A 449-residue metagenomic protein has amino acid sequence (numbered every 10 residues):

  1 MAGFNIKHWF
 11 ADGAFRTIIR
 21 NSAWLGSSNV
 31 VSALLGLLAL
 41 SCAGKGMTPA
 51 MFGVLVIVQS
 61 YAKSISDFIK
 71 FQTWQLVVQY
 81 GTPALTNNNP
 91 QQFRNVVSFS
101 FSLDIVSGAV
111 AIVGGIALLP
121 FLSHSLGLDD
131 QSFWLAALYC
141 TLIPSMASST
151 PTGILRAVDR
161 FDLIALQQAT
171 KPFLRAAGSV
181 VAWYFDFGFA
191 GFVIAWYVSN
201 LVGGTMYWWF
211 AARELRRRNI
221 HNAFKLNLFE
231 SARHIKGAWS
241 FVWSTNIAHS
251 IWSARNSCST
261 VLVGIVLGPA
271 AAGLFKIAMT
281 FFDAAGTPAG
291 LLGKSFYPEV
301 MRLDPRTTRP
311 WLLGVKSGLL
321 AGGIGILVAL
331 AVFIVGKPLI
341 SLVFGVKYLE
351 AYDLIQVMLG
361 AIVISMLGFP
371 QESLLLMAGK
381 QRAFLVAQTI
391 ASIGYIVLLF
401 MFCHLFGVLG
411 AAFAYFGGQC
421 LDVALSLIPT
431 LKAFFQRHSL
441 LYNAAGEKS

Functional and structural regions predicted by a protein language model:
A2-I18, F189, Y207-N256, P305-R309 (+1 more regions): Interhelical loop/hinge segments that connect adjacent transmembrane helices in multipass membrane
F4, F15-Q79, I112-I116, S240-A270 (+3 more regions): Signature of the first transmembrane helix
A11-F15, L119-L138, I334-V363, L409: Interfacial segments at transmembrane-helix termini and the short loops linking adjacent helices
R16-S32, V58, D67-P120, D129 (+3 more regions): Membrane-water interface segments that mark the loop-to-transmembrane alpha-helix transition
R20-L40, T170-K171, R175, F192-L215 (+3 more regions): Transmembrane helical elements of multi-pass membrane transporters/channels
I57, S132-A137, L166-N222, G394 (+1 more regions): Hydrophobic alpha-helical transmembrane segments
K70-N87, A157, A278-R306, L374-M377: Helix-loop junctions and terminal segments of transmembrane helices in multi-pass membrane transport/translocation
T73, P144-T170, F185, A190 (+3 more regions): Membrane-interface junctions at transmembrane-helix termini in multi-pass inner-membrane proteins
